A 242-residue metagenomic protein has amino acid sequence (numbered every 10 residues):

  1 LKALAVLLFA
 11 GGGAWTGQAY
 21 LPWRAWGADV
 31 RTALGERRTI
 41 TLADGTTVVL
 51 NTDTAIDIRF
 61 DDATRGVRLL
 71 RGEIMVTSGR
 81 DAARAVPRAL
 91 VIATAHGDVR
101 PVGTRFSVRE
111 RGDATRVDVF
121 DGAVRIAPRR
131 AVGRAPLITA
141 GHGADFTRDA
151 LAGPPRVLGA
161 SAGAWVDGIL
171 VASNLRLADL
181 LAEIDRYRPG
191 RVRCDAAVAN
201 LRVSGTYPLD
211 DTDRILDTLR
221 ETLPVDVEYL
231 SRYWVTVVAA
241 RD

Functional and structural regions predicted by a protein language model:
K2-A25: Single-pass transmembrane signal-anchor helices and their membrane-water interface zones
A19-L42: Short acidic/polar N-terminal linker immediately downstream of export determinants
L34-E36, D61, R111-D113: Short, small/polar residue-rich loop motifs at catalytic or cofactor-binding pockets
T39-I40, T47-V48, D57, R65-R68 (+2 more regions): His/acidic/aromatic-lined binding-pocket segments of jelly-roll/cupin-type domains and related regulatory beta-sandwich
V48-A93: Extracytoplasmic/periplasmic/luminal assembly and interaction segments in envelope/secretory/respiratory proteins
G66, R71, A89, D121-A123 (+3 more regions): Extracytoplasmic/secreted envelope proteins and their assembly/folding machinery, especially bacterial periplasmic
R84, A89-T94, V99-R186: Short, polar/charged, low-complexity connector loops/linkers at domain or secondary-structure junctions
A150-D242: N-terminal export/assembly leaders
